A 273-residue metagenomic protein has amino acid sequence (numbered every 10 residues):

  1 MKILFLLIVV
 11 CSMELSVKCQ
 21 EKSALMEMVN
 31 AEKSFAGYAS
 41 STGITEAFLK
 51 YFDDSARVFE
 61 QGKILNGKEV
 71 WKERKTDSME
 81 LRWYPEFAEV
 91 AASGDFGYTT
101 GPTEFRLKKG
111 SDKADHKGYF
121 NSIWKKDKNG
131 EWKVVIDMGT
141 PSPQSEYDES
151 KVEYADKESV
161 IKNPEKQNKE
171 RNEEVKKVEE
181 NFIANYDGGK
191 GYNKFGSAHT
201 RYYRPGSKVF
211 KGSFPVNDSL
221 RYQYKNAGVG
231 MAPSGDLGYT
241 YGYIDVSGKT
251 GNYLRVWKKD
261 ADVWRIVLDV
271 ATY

Functional and structural regions predicted by a protein language model:
M1-E27: Bacterial Sec-dependent N-terminal signal peptides
C19-T45, K50, D112, K133-V135 (+1 more regions): Short, low-complexity N-terminal intrinsically disordered segments enriched in polar/charged residues
S23-M26, G43-S93, G189-D236: A solvent-exposed, acidic/Ser-Thr-rich amphipathic alpha-helical stretch
F35, G97-T100, N121-W124, W132 (+5 more regions): Short, structured motif recognition centered on aromatic/hydrophobic residues
W71-K72, P85-V90, T103-E104, Y119-K125 (+3 more regions): Hydrophobic/aromatic beta-strand elements that line small-molecule binding cavities or substrate pockets in beta-rich
K117-E153, N252-Y273: Short beta-strand edge/turn micro-motifs at domain boundaries
A155-K211, Q223-Y224, T240: Surface-exposed interaction/gating patches
Q223-Y273: Hydrophilic extracytoplasmic domains
